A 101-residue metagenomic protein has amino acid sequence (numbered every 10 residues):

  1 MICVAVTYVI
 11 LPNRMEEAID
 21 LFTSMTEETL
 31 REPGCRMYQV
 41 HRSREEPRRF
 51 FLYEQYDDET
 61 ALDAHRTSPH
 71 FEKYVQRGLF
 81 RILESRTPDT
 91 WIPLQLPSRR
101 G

Functional and structural regions predicted by a protein language model:
I2-V40: N-terminal first-folded block
I2-V9, Q39-R66: Short, well-ordered beta-strand segments in beta-rich or mixed alpha/beta enzyme and ligand-binding folds
R14-E16, T60, L96: Residue-level signal for secondary-structure boundary sites
E27-R36, Q55-D89: An amphipathic, aromatic/His-enriched active-site/gating alpha helix that lines ligand/cofactor pockets
V40-E46, Q76-G101: Glycine-rich beta-strand-turn "strand-cap" elements at beta-sheet edges
